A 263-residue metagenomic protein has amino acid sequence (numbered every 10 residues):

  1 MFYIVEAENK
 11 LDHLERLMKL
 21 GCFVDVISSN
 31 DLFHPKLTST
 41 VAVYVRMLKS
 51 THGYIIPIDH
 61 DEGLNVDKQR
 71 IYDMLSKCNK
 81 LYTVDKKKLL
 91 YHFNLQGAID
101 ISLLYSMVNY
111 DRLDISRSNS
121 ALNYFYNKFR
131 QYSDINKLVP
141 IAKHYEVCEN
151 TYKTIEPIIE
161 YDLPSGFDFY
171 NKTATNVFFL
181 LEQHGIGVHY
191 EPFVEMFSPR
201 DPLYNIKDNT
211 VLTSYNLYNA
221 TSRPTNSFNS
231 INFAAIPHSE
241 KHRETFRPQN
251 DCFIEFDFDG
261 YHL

Functional and structural regions predicted by a protein language model:
M1-S120: Conserved RNase H-like, two-metal-ion catalytic cores of nucleic-acid enzymes
F2-Y3, N30-T40, R46-T51, D59-G63 (+1 more regions): Acidic, glycine-rich two-metal-ion catalytic cores of nucleic acid-processing enzymes
H13, R70, V147-N150, K241: Well-ordered alpha-helical segments embedded in enzymatic catalytic cores
G21-C22, I141, Y145, F253-I254: A broad, low-specificity signal marking well-ordered, structured residues that form hydrophobic/aromatic
L64-Y72, I141-C148, F167, D259: Generic detection of long, well-ordered alpha-helical segments
V84, H184, Y261: Residue-level signal for short amphipathic helical patches enriched in basic/charged and nearby hydrophobic residues
F93-R112, S120, Y124-R200: Mixed-charge, glycine-rich, non-catalytic linkers/tails in nucleic-acid processing enzymes
